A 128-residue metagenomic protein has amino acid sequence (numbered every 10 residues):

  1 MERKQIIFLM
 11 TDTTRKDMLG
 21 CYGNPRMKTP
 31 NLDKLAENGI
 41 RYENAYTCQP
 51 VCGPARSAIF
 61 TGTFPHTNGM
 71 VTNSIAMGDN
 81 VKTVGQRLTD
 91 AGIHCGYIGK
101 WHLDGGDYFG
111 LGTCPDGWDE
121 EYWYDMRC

Functional and structural regions predicted by a protein language model:
M1-C128: Formylglycine-dependent sulfatase
